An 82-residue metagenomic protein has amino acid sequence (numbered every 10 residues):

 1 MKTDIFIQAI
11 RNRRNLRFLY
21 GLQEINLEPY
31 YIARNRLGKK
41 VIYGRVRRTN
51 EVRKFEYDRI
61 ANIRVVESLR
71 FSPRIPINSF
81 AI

Functional and structural regions predicted by a protein language model:
M1-I82: Core beta-strand-centered patch of the WYL/Sm-like small regulatory domain
